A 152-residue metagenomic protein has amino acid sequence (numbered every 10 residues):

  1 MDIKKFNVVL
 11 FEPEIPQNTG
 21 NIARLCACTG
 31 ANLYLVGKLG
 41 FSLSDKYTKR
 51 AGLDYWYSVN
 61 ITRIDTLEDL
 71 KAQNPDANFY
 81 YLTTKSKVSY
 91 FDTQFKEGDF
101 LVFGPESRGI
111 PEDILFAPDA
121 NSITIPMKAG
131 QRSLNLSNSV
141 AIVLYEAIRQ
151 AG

Functional and structural regions predicted by a protein language model:
M1-G152: Post-transcriptional modification and biogenesis factors for structured RNAs of the translation apparatus
